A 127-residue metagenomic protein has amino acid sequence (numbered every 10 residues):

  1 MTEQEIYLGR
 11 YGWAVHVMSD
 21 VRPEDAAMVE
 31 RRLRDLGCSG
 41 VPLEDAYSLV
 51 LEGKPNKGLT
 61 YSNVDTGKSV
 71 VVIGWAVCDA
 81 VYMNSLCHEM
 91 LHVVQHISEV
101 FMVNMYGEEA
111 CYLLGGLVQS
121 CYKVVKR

Functional and structural regions predicted by a protein language model:
M1-R31, N56, T60-S62, E99-V100: N-terminal low-structure segments adjacent to metalloprotease catalytic domains across cellular compartments
V29-L33, A46, C121: Generic structural signal of hydrophobic/aromatic residues within well-ordered alpha-helices of folded domains
L36-A80, V93, I97: Active-site scaffold of zinc-dependent metalloenzymes
A76, A80, M102, C111: Acidic-and-aromatic substrate-binding clefts and catalytic sites of carbohydrate-active enzymes
V81-E89: Short alpha-helical catalytic segment bearing the HExxH-like zincin motif of zinc-dependent metalloproteases
Y82-M83, H96-V103, K123-V125: Short, solvent-exposed secondary-structure capping/transition elements
M90-Y106, A110: Catalytic Zn2+-binding segment of zinc metalloproteases
N104-R127: Post-HExxH zinc-binding segment in Zn-dependent metallohydrolases
